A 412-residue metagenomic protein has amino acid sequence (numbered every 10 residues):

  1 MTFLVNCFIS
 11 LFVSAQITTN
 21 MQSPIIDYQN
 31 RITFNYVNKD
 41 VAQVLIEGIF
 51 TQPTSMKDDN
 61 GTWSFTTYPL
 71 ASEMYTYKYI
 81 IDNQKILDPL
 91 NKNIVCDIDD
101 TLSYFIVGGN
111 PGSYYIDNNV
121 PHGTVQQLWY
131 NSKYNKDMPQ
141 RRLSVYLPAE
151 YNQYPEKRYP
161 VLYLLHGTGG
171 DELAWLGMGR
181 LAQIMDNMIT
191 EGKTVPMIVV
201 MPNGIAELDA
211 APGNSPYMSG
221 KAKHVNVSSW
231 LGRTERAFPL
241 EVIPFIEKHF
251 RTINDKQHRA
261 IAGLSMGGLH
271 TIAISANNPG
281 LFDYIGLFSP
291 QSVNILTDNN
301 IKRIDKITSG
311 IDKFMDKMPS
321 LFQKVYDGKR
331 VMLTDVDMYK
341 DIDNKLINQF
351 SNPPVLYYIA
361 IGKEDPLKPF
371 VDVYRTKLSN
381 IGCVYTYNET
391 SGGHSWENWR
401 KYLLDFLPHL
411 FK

Functional and structural regions predicted by a protein language model:
M1-T19: Bacterial Sec-dependent N-terminal signal peptides
Q16-Q29: N-terminal edge beta-strand
I26-P53, K57-K412: Non-catalytic cap/lid and distal C-terminal segments of serine-dependent acyl enzymes
